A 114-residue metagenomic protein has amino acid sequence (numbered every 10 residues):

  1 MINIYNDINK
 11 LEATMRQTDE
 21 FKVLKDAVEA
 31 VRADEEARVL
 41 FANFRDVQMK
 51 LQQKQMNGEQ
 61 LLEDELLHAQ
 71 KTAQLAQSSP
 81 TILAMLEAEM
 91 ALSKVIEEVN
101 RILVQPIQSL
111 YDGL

Functional and structural regions predicted by a protein language model:
M1-L114: Terminal, compositionally biased segments used for targeting/anchoring and flexible tails
